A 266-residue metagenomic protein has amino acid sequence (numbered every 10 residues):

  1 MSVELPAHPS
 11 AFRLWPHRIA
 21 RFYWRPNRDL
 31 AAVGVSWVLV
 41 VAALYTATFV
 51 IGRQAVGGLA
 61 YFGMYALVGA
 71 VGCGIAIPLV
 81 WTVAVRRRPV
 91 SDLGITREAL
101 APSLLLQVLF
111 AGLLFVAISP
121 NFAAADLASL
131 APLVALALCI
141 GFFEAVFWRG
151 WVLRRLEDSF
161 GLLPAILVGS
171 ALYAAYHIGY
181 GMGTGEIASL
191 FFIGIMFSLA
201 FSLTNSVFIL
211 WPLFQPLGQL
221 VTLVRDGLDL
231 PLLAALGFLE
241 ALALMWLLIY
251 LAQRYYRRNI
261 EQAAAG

Functional and structural regions predicted by a protein language model:
M1-R87, L220-G266: N-terminal, membrane-interfacial amphipathic/helix-forming hydrophobic leader that caps and precedes the first
A31-V35, S103-L105, A131-V134, L163-V168 (+4 more regions): Hydrophobic alpha-helical transmembrane segments
V40-T48, A111-S119, S170-G179, F214-R225: Aromatic-anchored segments of alpha-helical transmembrane domains
V68-A76, L130-A135, F143, I187-M196 (+1 more regions): Membrane-embedded alpha-helical segments of multi-pass membrane proteins, especially the transmembrane helices
G74-P78, S119-M182: Function-critical hydrophobic alpha-helical transmembrane segments in multi-pass membrane proteins
T82-V90, G112-A125: Transmembrane alpha-helix boundary signature
V108, V134, L138, F142 (+5 more regions): Residue-level signature of the transmembrane alpha-helical core of multi-pass small-molecule transporters
E186-L242: Functionally important transmembrane alpha-helices
